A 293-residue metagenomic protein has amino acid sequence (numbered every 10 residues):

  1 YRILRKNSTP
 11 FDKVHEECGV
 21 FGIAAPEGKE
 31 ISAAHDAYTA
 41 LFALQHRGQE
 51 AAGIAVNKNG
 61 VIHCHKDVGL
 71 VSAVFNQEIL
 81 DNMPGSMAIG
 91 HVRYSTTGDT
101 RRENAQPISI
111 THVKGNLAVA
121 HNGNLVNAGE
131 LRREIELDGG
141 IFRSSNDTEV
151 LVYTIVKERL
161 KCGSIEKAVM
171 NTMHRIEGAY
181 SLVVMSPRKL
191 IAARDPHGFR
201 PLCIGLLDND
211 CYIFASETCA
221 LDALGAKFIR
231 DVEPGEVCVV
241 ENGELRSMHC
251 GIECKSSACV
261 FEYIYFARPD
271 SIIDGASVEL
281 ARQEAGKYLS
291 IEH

Functional and structural regions predicted by a protein language model:
Y1-P234, V239-H293: Conserved short alpha-helical segments that host acidic/polar catalytic motifs at enzyme active sites
